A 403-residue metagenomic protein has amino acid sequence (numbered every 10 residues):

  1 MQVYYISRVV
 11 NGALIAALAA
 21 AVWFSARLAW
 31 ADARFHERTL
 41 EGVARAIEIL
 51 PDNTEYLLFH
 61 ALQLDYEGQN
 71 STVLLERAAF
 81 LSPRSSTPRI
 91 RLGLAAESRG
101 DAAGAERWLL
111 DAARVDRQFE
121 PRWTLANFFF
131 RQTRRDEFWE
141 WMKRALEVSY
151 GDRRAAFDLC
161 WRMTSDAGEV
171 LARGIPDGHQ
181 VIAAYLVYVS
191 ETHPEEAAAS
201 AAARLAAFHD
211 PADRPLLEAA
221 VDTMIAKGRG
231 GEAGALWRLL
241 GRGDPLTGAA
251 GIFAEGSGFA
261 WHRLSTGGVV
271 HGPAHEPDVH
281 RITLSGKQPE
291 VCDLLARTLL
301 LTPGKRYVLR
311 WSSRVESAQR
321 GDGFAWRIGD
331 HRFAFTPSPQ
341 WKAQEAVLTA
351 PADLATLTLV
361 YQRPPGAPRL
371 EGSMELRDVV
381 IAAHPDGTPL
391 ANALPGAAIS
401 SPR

Functional and structural regions predicted by a protein language model:
A19-E41: Hydrophobic alpha-helical transmembrane segments in integral membrane proteins
Y56, P88, P121-R122, A155-A156 (+2 more regions): TPR alpha-solenoid repeat register
V221-G267, R377-R403: Extracellular carbohydrate-recognition regions
P245-S257, D293-Q319, Q344-T349, D378-V379: Extra-cytoplasmic beta-strand recognition segments
V270-E290: Short carbohydrate-recognition loop motifs
D293-L295, S317-D330, L357-T358: Beta-strand acidic-aromatic groove motif in beta-rich domains, primarily in extracellular
G329-T356: Extracellular carbohydrate recognition and processing domains and analogous Trp-centered ligand-binding platforms
V360-L370: Short beta-strand-plus-loop segments that form exposed binding edges in beta-rich domains
